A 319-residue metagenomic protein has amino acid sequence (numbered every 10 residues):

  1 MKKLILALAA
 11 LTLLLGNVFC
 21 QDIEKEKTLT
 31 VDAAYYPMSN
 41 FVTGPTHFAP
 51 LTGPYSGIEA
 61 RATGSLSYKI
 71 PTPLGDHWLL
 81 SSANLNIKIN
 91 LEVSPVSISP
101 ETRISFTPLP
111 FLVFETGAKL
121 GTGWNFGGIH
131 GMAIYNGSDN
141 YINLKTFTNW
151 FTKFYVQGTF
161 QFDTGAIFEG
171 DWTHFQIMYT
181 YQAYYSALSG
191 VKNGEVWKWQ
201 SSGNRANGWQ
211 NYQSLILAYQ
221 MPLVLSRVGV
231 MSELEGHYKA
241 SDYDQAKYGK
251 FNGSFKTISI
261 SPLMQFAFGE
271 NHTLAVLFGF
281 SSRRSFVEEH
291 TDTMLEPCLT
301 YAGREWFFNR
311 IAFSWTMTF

Functional and structural regions predicted by a protein language model:
Q21-H77: Outer-membrane beta-barrel initiation region
L29-S39, H47-L51, S82-P95, P100-T102 (+4 more regions): Transmembrane beta-strand segments that form the barrel wall of outer-membrane beta-barrel proteins
Y35-F41, Y68-T72, L91-P95, P108 (+7 more regions): Transmembrane beta-strands of outer-membrane beta-barrel pores
P54-R61, I89-T102, P108-F111, N207 (+6 more regions): Solvent-exposed loop/turn segments connecting transmembrane beta-strands in outer-membrane beta-barrel proteins
L74-W78, P110-F114, A166-I177, P222-V230 (+1 more regions): Repeated loop/turn-to-beta-strand initiation elements of outer-membrane beta-barrel proteins
I89-E92, G127-Y155, S186-E195, Q200-W209 (+4 more regions): Extracellular/periplasm-exposed beta-strand and loop segments of Gram-negative cell-envelope proteins, dominated by
T152-P222: Hydrophobic, aromatic-enriched interface-forming segments
Y155-Q157, A302-F319: Outer-membrane beta-barrel "beta-signal"
